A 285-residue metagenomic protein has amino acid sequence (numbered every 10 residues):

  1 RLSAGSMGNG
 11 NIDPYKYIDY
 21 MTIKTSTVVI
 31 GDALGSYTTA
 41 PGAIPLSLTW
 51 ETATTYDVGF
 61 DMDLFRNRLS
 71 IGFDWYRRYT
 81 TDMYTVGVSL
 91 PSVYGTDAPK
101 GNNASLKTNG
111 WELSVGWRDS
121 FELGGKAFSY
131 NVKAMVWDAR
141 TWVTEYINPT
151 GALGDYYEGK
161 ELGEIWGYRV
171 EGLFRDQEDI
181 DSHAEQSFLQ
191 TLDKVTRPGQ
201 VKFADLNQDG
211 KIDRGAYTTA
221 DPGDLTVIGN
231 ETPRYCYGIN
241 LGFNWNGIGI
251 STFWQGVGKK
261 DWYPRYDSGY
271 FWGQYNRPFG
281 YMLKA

Functional and structural regions predicted by a protein language model:
R1-R169: Extracellular/periplasmic, surface-exposed regions of secreted and cell-surface proteins
D19, K24-S26, Y130-V132, V227-I228 (+2 more regions): Extended, compositionally biased low-complexity polar/Lys-Gly-rich tracts and adjacent boundary/linker regions are
A40-P41, P222, R234: Flexible glycine/proline-enriched surface loops and loop-helix/loop-strand junctions
Y76-T81, L90-S92, G256-K260, D267-F271: Active/binding-pocket-proximal capping segment
A104, S120-E231, G269-A285: Conserved small-residue
N230-Y263: Glycine-rich, aromatic-lined ligand/substrate-binding cores of catalytic and carbohydrate-binding domains
